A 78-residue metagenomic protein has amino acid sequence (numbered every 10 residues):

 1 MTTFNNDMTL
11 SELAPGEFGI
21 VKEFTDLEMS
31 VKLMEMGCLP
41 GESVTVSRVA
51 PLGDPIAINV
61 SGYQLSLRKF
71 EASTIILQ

Functional and structural regions predicted by a protein language model:
M1-Q78: Compact, glycine-rich, soluble single-domain proteins
